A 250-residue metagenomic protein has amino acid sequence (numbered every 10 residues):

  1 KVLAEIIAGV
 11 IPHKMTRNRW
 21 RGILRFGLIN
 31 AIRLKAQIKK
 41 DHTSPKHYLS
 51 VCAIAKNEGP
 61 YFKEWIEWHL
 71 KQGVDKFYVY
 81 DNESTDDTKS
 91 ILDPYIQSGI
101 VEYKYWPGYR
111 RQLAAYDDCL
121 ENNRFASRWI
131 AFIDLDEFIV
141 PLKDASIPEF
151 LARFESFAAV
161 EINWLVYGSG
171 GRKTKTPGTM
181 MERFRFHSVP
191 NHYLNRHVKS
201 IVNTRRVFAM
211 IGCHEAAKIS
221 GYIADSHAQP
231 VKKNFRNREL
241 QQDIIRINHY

Functional and structural regions predicted by a protein language model:
V2-L34, I38, A114-D117, P141-Y250: Catalytic-site signature of metal-activated, phosphate-bearing donor transferases, centered on the GT-A/GT-A-like
H47, A53-E67, E83: Active-site beta-to-alpha loop of glycosyltransferases that engages the nucleotide-sugar donor
K63-E67, K89-D93, V140-R153: Short alpha-helix within the catalytic core of nucleotide-sugar-dependent glycosyltransferases
E67-K76: Short, acidic, metal-binding catalytic loop of nucleotide-sugar glycosyltransferases
D81-P94, G108: A conserved acidic beta->alpha catalytic loop
D93-R111, P190-S200: Conserved donor nucleotide-binding strand/loop of the catalytic core
D117-W129: Active-site nucleotide-sugar/metal-binding loop of Leloir-type enzymes
S127-V140: Short beta-strand-to-loop acidic/aromatic patch adjacent to the donor-nucleotide binding site
